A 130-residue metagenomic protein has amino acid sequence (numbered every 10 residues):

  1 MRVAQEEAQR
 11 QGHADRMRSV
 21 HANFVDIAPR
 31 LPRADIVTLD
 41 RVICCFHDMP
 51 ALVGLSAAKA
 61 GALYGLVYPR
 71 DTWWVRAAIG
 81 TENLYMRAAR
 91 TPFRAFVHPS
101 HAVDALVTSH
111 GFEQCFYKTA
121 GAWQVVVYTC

Functional and structural regions predicted by a protein language model:
M1-I27: Class I SAM-dependent methyltransferase SAM/SAH-binding core
V25-V37: A short acidic, Gly/Pro-enriched loop at the edge of an enzyme's catalytic core that lines a small-molecule cofactor
A34-M49: A short SAM/SAH-binding and catalytic strip from SAM-dependent methyltransferases
C45-A60: A short, conserved alpha-helix within the catalytic core of class I
A60-D71: Conserved beta-strand signature within the Rossmann-like core of class I S-adenosyl-L-methionine
V75-F93: Short, glycine-/aromatic-enriched active-site segment of Class I SAM-dependent methyltransferases
T91-Y117, Q124: Short alpha-helix
V127-C130: C-terminal lobe and adjacent flexible extensions of AdoMet/dcAdoMet transferase-like proteins
